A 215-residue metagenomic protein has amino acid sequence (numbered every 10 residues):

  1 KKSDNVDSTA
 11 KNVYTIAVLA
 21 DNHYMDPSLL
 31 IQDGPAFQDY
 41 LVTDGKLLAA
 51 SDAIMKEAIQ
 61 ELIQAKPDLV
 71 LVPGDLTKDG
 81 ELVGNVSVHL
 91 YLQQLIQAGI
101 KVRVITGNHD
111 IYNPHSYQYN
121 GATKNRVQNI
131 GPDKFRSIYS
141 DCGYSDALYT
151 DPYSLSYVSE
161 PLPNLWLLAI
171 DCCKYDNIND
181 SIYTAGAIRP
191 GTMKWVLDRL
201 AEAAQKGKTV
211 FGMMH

Functional and structural regions predicted by a protein language model:
K1-L82: N-terminal active-site segment of His-dependent metallophosphoesterases
D4-V18, A58-I63, L92-Q94, S154-L162 (+2 more regions): Short amphipathic alpha-helices and their capping/turn segments at secondary-structure boundaries
V13-D26, N164-I178, M213: Active-site-proximal beta-strand elements of phosphoester/diester hydrolases
V18-A20, V70-D75, K101-N108, F211-M214: Active-site neighborhood of phospho(di)ester-bond hydrolases with catalytic His/Asp-centered motifs
K46-A53, K101-V104, F135-R136, E202: Short C-terminal domain-edge/linker segments immediately following a structured domain
L62-L69, K101, W166-A169, D180-H215: His/acidic metal-ligating clusters that form di-metal
K66-P67, P73-G74, N120-K134, V210-H215: A broadly tuned preference for mixed-charge, low-complexity surface segments
L82, S87-K194: Extended active-site neighborhood of metal-dependent phosphoesterases/phosphodiesterases
